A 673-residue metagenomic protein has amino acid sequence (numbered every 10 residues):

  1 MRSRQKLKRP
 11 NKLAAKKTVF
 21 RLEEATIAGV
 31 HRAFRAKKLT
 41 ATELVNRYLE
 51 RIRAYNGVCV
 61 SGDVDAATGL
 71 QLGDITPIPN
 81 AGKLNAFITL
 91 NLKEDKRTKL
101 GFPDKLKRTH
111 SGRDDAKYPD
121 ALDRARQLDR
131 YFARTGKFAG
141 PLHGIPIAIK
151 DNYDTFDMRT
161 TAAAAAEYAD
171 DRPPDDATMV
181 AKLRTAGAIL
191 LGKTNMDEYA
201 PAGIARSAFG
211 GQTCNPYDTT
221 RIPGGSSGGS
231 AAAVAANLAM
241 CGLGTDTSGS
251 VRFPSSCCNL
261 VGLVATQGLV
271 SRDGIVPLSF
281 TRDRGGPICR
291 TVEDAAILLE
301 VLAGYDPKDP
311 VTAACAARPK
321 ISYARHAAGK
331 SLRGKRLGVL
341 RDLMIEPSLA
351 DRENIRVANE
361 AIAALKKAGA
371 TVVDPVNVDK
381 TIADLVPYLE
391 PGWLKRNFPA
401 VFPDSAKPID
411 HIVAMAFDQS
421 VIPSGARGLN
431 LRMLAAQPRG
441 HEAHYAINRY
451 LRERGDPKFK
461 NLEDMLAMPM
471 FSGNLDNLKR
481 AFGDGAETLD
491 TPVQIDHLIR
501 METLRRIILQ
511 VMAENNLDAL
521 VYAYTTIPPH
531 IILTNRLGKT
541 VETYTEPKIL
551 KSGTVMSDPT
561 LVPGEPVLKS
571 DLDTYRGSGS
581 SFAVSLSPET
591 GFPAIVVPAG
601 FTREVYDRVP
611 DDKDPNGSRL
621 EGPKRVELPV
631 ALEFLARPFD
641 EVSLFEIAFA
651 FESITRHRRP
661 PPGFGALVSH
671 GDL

Functional and structural regions predicted by a protein language model:
R4, K8-A169, A200-A202, T312-A324 (+2 more regions): Short, well-ordered alpha-helical
K17-T18, K99-K105, H143-A165, A324-M344 (+3 more regions): Short helix-loop capping/hinge segments that flank enzyme active sites or metal/cofactor-binding pockets
G29-A36, L106-D115, A166-D170, D283-G285 (+5 more regions): Second-shell loop/turn segments in exported
R35, A54, T185, I189 (+8 more regions): Structural helix-boundary/capping segments
V45-N46, R126, D176-A177, S322 (+4 more regions): Acyltransferase
I78-A81, L90-R108, D115, L122 (+7 more regions): Short glycine/serine-rich loop/turn segments
A239, N516-L517: Short, high-confidence coil segments that cap the C-terminus of an alpha-helix and link into the following beta-strand
